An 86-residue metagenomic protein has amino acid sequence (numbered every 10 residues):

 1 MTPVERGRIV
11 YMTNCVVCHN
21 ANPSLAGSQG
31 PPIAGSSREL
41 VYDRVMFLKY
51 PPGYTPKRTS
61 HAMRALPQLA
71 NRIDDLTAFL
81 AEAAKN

Functional and structural regions predicted by a protein language model:
M1-V10, A26-Q29: Electrostatic cytochrome c docking/interface patches
T2, L40-D43, T55, R72: Serine/threonine-rich low-complexity intrinsically disordered regions
E5-M12, V16, A34-Y42: Sequence context surrounding c-type heme c attachment/ligation sites in exported
G7, M12-N22, L76, L80: The canonical Cys-X-X-Cys-His
N14, A21-N22, R44, L48-P52 (+1 more regions): A short secondary-structure junction motif
N22-P23, S37: A mature extracytoplasmic/lumenal domain signature
A26-A34, K49-N86: Axial heme c-ligation environment in periplasmic c-type cytochrome domains
